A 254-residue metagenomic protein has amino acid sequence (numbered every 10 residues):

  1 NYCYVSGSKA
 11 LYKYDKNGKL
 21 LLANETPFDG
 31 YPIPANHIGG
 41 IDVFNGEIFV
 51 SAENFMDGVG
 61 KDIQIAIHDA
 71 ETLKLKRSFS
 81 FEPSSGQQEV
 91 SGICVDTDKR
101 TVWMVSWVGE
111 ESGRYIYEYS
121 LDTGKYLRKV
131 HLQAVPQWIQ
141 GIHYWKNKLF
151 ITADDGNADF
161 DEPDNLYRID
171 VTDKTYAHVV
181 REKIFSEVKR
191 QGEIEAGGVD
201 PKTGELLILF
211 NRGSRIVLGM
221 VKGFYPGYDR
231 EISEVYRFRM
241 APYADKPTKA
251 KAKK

Functional and structural regions predicted by a protein language model:
N1, N45-G46, D98-R100, K146-K148 (+1 more regions): Short coil/turn segments that connect the beta-strands within blades of beta-propeller domains
N1, P32-D42, S85-V95, V135-H143 (+1 more regions): Repeated scaffold domains used in trafficking and secretory/extracellular systems, primarily beta-propellers
S6-S8, E53-F55, W107-G109, D154-N157 (+1 more regions): Short loop/turn segments immediately following the C-termini of beta-strands
L11-Y14, D57-A66, E111-E118, A158-I169 (+1 more regions): Structural motif
D15-K19, D69-L73, S120-G124, D170-K174: Short loop/turn segments that connect beta-strands within beta-propeller blades
L20-F55: Blade-loop segments of beta-propeller domains
L21-P34, L75-Q88, K129-P136, V179-G192: Surface-exposed loop and turn segments in beta-propeller and other repeat-based domains that flank or scaffold
A134-D173: Loop/turn-rich, solvent-exposed surfaces of beta-rich toroidal or solenoidal domains
